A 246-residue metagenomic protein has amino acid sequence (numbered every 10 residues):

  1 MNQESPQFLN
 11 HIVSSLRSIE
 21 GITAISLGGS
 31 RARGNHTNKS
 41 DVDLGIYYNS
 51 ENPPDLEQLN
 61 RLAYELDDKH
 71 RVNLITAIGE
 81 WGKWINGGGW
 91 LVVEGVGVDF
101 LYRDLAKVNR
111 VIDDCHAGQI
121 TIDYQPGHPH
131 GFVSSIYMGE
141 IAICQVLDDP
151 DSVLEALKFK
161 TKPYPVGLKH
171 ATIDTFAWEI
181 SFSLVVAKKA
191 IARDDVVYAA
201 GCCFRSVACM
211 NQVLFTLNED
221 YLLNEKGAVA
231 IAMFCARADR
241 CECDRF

Functional and structural regions predicted by a protein language model:
M1, E65-I191: Conserved NTP/Mg2+-binding pocket subregion across the NTase superfamily
M1-L27: Helical scaffold of the NTase/Pol beta-like nucleotidyltransferase catalytic core
I12-V13, G28-R33, N86-G88: Short secondary-structure capping/turn segments at boundaries of alpha-helices and beta-strands
E20-T23, V42, E80: Accessory alpha/beta interaction modules
G29-D68, L91-Y102: Catalytic metal-binding acidic patch
A32-R33, L105-A106, Y221-L222: Short, solvent-exposed loop/turn segments at secondary-structure junctions
N38-K39, V111-D114, A228: Short aromatic-enriched loop/helix-cap "lid" or pocket-rim segments at secondary-structure transitions that line
L147-F246: Conserved nucleotidyltransferase catalytic core and NTase-mimicking acidic/glycine-rich helix/loop elements in nucleic
